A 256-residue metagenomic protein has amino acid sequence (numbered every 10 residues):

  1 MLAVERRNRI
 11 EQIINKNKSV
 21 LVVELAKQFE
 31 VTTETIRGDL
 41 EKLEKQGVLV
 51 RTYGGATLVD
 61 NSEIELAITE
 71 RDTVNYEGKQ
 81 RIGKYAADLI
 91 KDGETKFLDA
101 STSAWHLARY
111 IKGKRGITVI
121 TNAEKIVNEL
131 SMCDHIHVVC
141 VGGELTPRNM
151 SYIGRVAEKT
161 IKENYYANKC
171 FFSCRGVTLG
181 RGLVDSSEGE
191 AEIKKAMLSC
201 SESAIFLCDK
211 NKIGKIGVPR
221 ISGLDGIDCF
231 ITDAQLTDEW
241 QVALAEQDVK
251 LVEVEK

Functional and structural regions predicted by a protein language model:
L2, N8, Q12, S19-V22 (+4 more regions): Conserved phosphate- and dinucleotide-binding cores of soluble alpha/beta proteins, encompassing both enzyme active
L2-Q28, E34-A100, A108-K114, E124 (+1 more regions): HTH-adjacent hinge/linker in prokaryotic transcriptional regulators
V59-N61, S101, V141, C174-R175: Generic beta-structure capping elements
T95, G116-T118, Y166: Residues that mark the start of a beta-strand
F97-L98, I120, D233: Active-site-adjacent beta-strand anchor residues
A104: Conserved SAM/SAH-binding loop
R115-G116, F230: Conserved helix-loop-beta element of the AMP-binding
V119-I120, S186: Conserved SAM-binding loop
